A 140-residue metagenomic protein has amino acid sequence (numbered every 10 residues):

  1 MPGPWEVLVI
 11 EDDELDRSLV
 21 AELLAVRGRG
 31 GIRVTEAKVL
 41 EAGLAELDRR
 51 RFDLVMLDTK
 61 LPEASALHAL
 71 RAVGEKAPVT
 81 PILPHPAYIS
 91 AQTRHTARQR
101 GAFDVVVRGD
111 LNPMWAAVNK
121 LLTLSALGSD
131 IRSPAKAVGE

Functional and structural regions predicted by a protein language model:
E11: Conserved acidic carboxylate
E14-T35: Two-component/phosphorelay signaling modules centered on CheY-like receiver
E36-L54: Acidic, metal-coordinating helix/loop segments flanking the phosphotransfer/catalytic sites of two-component signaling
D53-V73: Conserved phosphotransfer microenvironments
H68, Y88-V107: Alpha4 helix (beta4-alpha4-beta5 surface) of REC/receiver domains from two-component response regulators
Q92, G109-K120: C-terminal output helix
A116-N119, T123-E140: CheY-like receiver
